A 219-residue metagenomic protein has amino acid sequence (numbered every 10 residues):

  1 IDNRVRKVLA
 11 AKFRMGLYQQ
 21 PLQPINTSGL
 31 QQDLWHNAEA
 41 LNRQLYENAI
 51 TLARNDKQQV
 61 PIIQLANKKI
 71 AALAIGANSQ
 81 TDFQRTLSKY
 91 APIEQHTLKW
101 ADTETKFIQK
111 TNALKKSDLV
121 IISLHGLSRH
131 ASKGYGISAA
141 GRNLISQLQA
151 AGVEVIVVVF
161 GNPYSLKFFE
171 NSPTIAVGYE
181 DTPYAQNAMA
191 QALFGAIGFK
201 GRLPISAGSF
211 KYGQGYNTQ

Functional and structural regions predicted by a protein language model:
I1-Q219: Preference for extracellular/luminal or secreted protein segments
